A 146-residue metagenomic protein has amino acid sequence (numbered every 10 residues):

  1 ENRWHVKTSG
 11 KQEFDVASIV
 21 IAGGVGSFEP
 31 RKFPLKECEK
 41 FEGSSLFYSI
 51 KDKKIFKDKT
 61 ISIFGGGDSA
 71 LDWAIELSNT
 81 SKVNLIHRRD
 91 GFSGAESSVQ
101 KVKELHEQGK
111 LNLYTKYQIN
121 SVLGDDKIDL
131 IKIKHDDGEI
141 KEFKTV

Functional and structural regions predicted by a protein language model:
E1-K59, K132, D137-E139: FAD-binding core/adjacent interface of flavoenzyme oxidoreductases
E1-T8, E13-V16, S78-V146: A Rossmann-like FAD-binding core segment of flavoenzymes
S27-R31, S44-S45, G65, G94-S97 (+2 more regions): Short amphipathic alpha-helical surface micro-motifs
F28-E29, A70, F92, V122: Flexible, glycine-rich phosphate/dinucleotide-binding loops and adjacent beta-alpha linkers at cofactor/substrate
R31-L35, A74-E76, S97: Short amphipathic alpha-helical segments
K36-K40, G66, K103, V122: Solvent-exposed, non-transmembrane amphipathic alpha-helical segments
F47-A95, G138-K141: Rossmann-like dinucleotide/flavin-binding elements
